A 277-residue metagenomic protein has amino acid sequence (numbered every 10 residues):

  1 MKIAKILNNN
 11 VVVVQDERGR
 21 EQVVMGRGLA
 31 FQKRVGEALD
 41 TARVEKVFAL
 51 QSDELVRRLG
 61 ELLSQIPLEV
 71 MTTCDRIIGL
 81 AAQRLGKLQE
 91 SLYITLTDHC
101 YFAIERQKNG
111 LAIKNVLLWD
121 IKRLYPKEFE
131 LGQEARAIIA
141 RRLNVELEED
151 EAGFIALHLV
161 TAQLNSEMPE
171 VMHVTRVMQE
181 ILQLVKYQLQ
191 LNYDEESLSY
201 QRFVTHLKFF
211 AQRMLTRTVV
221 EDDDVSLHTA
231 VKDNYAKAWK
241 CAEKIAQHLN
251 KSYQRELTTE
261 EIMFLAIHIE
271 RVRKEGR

Functional and structural regions predicted by a protein language model:
M1-R277: A cross-family "folded-core" feature that marks the main globular domain of proteins
